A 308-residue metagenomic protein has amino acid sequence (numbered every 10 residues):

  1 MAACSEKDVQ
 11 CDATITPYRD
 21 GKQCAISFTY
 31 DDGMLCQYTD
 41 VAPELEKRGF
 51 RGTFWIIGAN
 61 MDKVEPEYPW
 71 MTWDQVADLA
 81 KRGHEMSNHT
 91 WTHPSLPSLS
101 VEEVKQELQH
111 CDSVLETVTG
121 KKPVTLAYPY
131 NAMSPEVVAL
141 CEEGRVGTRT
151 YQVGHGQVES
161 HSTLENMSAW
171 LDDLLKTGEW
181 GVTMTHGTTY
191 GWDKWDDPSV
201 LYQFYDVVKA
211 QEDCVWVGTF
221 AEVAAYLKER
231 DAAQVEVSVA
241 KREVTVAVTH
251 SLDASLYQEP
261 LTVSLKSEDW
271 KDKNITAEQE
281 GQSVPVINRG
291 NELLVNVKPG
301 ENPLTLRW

Functional and structural regions predicted by a protein language model:
M1-F28, C36-D40, Y68-W70, V215-R230 (+1 more regions): N-terminal pre-catalytic segment of deacetylase/amide-hydrolase enzymes
V9-Y18, G52, I56, D62-K63 (+4 more regions): C-terminal domain-boundary segment and adjacent tail
R19-D20, D173-W180: Short glycine/proline-enriched loop/turn "hinge" motifs that connect secondary-structure elements and lie
C24-I26, C36, E46-E159, G178-Y190: Metal-dependent polysaccharide deacetylase catalytic core of the NodB/CE4 family, i.e., the active-site-bearing domain
M34, H161-D172: A Trp-anchored, charged/polar loop motif used as the substrate-binding/catalytic surface of acyl/ester-handling
V101-Q106, L164, W195-P198: Non-membrane alpha-helical structural segments and their capping/turn regions in soluble enzymes
N288-W308: C-terminal beta-strand-rich structural cap/linker in extracellular carbohydrate-active enzymes
